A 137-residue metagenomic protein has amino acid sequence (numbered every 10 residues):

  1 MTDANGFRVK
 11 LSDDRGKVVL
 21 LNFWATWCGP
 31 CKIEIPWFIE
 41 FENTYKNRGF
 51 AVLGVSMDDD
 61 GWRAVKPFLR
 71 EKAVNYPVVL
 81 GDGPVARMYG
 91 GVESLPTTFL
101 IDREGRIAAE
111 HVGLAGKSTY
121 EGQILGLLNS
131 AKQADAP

Functional and structural regions predicted by a protein language model:
M1-V19, E42-Y45, Y89: A short beta-strand-turn-helix
D14, F23-W24, F68, Y76: Conserved hydrophobic/aromatic "anchor" residues that stabilize well-ordered secondary structure elements
K17-V19, F23-W27, E34, S94: Short pre-active-site segment immediately N-terminal to redox-active cysteine/selenocysteine motifs in thiol-based
K32-K72, G81-M88: Structural microenvironment flanking redox-active thiols in thiol-disulfide oxidoreductases
P67-N75, L80-L125: Thiol/disulfide oxidoreductase modules built on the thioredoxin-like
A131-P137: Non-globular targeting/processing and membrane-anchoring segments
